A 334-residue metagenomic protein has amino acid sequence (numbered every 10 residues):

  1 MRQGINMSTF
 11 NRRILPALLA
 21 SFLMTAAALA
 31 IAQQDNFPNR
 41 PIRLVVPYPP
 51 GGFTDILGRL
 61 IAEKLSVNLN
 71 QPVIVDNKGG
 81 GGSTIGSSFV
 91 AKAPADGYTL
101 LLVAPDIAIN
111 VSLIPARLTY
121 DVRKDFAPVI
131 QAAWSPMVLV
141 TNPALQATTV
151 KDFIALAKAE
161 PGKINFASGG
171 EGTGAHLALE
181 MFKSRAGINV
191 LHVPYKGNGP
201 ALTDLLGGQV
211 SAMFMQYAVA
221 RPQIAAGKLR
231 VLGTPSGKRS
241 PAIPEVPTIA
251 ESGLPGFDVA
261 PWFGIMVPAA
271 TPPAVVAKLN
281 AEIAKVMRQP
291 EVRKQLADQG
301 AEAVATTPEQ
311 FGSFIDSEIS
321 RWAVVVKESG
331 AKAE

Functional and structural regions predicted by a protein language model:
R2-G4, N39-P41, S184-R185, E251 (+1 more regions): An extracytoplasmic/periplasmic, membrane-proximal ligand-sensing/linker region
I5-L19: Bacterial N-terminal signal peptides that target proteins for export
T25-L29: N-terminal signal peptide c-region/cleavage motif recognized by signal peptidases
A32-K124, K163-N165, E171, G187-A212 (+3 more regions): N-terminal (or domain-start) structured segment
L65, K92-Y98, S112-P200, I249 (+1 more regions): Hinge/capping helix and adjacent helix->loop/strand transition within the periplasmic-binding protein
L102-I107, S168, N198, M215-A220 (+3 more regions): Beta->alpha turn/N-cap motifs
I107-P115, M181-R185, A212-V246: A ligand-binding cleft/hinge motif common to bilobed small-molecule-binding domains
A116-R123, K238-G256: Small-residue (glycine/proline)-centered packing/hinge motifs flanked by hydrophobic/aromatic residues
